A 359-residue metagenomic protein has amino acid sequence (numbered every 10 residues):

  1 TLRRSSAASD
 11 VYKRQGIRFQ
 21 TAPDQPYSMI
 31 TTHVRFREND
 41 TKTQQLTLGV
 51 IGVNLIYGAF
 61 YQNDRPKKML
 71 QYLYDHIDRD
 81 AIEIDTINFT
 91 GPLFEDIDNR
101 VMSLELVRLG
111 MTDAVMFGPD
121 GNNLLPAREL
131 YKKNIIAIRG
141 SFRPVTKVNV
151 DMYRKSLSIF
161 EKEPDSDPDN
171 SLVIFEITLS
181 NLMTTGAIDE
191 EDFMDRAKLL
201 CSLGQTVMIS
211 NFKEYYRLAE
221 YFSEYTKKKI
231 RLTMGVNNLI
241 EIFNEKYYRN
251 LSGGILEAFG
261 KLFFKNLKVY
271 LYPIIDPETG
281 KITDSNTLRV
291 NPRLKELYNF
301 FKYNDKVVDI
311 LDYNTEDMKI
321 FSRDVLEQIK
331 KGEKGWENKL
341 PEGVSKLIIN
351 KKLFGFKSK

Functional and structural regions predicted by a protein language model:
T1-L2: Short, well-ordered junction/capping motifs at the entry into regular secondary structure
S5-K359: Nucleotidyltransferase catalytic core that binds NTPs
